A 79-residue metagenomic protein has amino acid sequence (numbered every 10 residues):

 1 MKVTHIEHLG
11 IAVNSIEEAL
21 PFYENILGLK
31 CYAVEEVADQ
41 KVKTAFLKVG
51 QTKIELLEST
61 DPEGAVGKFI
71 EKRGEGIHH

Functional and structural regions predicted by a protein language model:
M1, I11-K53, T60: Core segments of cupin and vicinal oxygen chelate
I6-N14, A45-K48, V66-H79: Vicinal oxygen chelate
I54-F69: Short hydrophobic interaction/assembly module
